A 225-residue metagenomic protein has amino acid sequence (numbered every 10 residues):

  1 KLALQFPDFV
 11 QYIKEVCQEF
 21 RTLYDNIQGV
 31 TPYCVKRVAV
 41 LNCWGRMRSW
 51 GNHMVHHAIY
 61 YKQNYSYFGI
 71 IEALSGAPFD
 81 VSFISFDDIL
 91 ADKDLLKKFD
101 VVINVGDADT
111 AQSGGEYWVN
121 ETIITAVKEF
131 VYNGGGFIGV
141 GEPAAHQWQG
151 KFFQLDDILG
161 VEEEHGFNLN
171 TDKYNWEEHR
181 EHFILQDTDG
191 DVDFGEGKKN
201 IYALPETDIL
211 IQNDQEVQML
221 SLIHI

Functional and structural regions predicted by a protein language model:
K1-G69, H165, L169-N170, D187 (+3 more regions): Hydrophobic targeting/anchoring helices
A39-V40, F83, I103-N104, F137-G139: Structural recognition of the beta-strand scaffold that forms the well-ordered cores of secreted hydrolase catalytic
G45-M47, D107-A111, P143-Q147: Solvent-exposed loop/turn segments at secondary-structure junctions within structured extracellular/periplasmic domains
S75-K93: A short, well-structured beta->alpha microelement
L95-V102: Short acidic/histidine-rich motifs immediately flanking catalytic phosphotransfer sites in two-component signaling
G114-D191: A glycine-rich, often tryptophan-bearing local segment used as a flexible ligand/cofactor-contacting loop or short
L204-I211: Short, hydrophobic/aromatic-rich segments at coil-to-beta transitions
I223-I225: Conserved small/polar residues in nucleotide/adenosyl-binding loops
